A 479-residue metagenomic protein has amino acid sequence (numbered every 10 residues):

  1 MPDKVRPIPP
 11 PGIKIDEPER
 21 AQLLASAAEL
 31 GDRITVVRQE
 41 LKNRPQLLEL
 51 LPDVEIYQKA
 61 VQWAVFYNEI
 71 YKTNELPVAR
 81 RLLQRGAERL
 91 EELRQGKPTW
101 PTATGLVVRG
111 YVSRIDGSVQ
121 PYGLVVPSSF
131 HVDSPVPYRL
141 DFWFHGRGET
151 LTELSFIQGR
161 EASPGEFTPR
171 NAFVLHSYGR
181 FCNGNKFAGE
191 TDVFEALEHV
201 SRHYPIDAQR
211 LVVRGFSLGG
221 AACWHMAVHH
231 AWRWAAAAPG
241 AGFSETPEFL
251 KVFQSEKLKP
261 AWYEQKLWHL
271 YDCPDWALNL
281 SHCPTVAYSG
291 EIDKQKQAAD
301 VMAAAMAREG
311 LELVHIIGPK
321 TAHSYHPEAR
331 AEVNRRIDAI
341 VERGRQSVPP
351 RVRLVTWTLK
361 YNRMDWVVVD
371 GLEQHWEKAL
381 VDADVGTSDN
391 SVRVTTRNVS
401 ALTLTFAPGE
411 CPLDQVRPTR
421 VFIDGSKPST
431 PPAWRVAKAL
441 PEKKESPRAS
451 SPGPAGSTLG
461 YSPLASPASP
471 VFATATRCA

Functional and structural regions predicted by a protein language model:
M1-P121, V126, D300-A304, R308-A479: Alpha/beta-hydrolase-fold serine-hydrolase catalytic core, especially in secreted/extracellular enzymes
S129-V136, K186-L218, V228-W234, N279: Gly/Ser-rich "nucleophile elbow"/oxyanion-hole loop immediately N-terminal to the catalytic nucleophile in hydrolases
P135-Y204: Active-site machinery of serine-nucleophile hydrolases
G148-G159, W232-C283: Mobile cap/lid helix-loop segments that gate and shape the active-site cleft of serine hydrolases
V213-G215, G240, Y288: Short beta-strand immediately N-terminal to the catalytic nucleophile in serine-hydrolase-like folds
A222-M226: Hydrolases whose catalytic domains are alpha/beta-hydrolase-1, hotdog thioesterase, or metallo-beta-lactamase-like
H282-S289, V314-H315: Catalytic His-Asp charge-relay segment
E291-Q297: Acidic catalytic loop of the alpha/beta-hydrolase fold
